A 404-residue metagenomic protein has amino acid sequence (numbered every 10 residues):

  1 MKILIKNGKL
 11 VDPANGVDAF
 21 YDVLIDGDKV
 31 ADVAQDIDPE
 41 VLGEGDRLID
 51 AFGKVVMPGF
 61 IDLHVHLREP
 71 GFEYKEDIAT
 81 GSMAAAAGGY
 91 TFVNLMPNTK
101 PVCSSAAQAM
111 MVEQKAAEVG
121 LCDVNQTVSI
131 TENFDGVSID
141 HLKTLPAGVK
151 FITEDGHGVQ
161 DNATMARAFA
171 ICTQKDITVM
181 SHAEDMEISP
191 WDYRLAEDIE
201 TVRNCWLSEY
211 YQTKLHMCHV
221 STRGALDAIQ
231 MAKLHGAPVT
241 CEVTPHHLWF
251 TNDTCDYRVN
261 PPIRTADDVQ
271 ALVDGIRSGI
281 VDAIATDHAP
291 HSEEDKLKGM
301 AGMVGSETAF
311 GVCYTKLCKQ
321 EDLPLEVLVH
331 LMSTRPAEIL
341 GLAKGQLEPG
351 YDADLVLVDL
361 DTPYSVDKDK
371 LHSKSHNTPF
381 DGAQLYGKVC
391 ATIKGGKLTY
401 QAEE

Functional and structural regions predicted by a protein language model:
M1-L42: N-terminal metal-binding scaffold of metallo-dependent hydrolase/deaminase domains
G8, V23, D28, G53 (+16 more regions): Divalent metal-coordination and catalytic microenvironments
D38-M57: Active-site metal-binding motif and surrounding structural segment of the metallo-beta-lactamase
F52-A116: Metal-associated gating/positioning segment near the N- to mid-region
E113-I130: A glycine-rich helix N-cap at a beta->alpha junction
I139-I284: Histidine/acidic residue-rich metal-binding segments in metalloenzymes
L195-K214, R277-S278, D282-I284, H288-L360: His/Asp/Glu-enriched, well-ordered alpha-helical/loop segment that forms or immediately abuts the divalent-metal
D352-E404: C-terminal cap of metal-dependent C-N hydrolases
